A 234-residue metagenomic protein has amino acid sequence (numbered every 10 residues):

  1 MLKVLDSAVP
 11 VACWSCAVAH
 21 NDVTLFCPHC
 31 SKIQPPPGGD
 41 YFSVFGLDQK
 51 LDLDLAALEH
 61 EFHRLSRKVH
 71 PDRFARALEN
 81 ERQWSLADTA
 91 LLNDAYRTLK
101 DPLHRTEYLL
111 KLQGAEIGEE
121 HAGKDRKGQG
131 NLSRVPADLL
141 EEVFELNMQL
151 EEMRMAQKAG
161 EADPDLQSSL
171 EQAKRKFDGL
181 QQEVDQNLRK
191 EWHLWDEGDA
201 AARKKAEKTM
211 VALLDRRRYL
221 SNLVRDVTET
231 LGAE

Functional and structural regions predicted by a protein language model:
M1-E234: C-terminal accessory/regulatory regions appended to core domains
